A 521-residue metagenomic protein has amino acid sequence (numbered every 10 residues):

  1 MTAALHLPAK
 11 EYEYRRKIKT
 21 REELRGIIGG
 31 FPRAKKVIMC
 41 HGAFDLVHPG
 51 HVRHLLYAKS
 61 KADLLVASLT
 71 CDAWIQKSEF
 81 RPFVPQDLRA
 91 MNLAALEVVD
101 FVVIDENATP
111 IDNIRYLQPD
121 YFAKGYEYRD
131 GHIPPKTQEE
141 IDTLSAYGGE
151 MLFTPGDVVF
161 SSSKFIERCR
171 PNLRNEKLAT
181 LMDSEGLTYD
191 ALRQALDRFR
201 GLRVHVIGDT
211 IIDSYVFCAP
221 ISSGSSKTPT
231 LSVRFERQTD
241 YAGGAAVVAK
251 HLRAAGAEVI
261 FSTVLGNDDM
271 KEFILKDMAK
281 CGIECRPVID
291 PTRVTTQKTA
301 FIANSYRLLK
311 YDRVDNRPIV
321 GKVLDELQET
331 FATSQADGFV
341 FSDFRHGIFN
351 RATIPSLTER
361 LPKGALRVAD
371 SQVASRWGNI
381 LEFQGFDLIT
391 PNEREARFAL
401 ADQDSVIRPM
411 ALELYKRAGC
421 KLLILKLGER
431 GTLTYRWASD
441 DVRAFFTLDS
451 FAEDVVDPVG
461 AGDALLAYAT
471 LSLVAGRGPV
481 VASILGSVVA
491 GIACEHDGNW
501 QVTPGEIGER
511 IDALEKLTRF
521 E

Functional and structural regions predicted by a protein language model:
M1-S184: Nucleotidyltransferase catalytic core that binds NTPs
M39-H51, I207, V233-A242, G347-I348: Short, glycine-rich nucleotide/cofactor-binding loops
A179-I260, D449-V456, R519-E521: Glycine-rich phosphate/adenosyl-contacting loop at the front of the ribokinase-like
R193, G338, R351-F445: Conserved phosphate/ATP/ADP-binding segment of small-molecule kinases
L202, T230-T296, R510-A513: Substrate-binding N-lobe of the ribokinase-like
P287-R293, A300-S334: Conserved phosphate-binding/catalytic loop of the ribokinase/pfkB sugar-kinase fold
A336-N350: Short acidic, glycine-rich surface-loop motifs adjacent to enzyme active sites
A418-L422, F451-E515: Conserved post-catalytic alpha-helical subdomain immediately downstream of the catalytic base and nucleotide-binding
